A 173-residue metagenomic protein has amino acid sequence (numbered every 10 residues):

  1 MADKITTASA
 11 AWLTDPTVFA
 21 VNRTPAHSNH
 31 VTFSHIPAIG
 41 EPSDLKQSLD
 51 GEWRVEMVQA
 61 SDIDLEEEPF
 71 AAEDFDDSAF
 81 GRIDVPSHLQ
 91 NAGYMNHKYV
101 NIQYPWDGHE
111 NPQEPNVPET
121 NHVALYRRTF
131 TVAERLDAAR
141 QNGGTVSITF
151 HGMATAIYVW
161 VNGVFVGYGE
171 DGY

Functional and structural regions predicted by a protein language model:
A2-G40, L45-Q47, R54-A60, E66 (+4 more regions): Accessory beta-strand-rich segments of carbohydrate-active enzymes
D64-D77, I83: Short Gly/aromatic-enriched secondary-structure transition segments
W106-Q113: Surface-exposed acidic, glycine/proline-enriched linker/cap segments that occur as 15-30-residue helix-coil
